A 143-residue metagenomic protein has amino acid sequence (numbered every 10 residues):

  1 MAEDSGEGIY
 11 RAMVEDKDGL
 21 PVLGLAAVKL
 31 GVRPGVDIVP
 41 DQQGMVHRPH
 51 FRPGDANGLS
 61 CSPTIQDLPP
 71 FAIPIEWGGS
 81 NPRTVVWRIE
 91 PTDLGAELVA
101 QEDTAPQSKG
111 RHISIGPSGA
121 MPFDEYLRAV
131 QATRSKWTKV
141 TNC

Functional and structural regions predicted by a protein language model:
M1-C143: NAD-dependent ADP-ribosyltransferases
